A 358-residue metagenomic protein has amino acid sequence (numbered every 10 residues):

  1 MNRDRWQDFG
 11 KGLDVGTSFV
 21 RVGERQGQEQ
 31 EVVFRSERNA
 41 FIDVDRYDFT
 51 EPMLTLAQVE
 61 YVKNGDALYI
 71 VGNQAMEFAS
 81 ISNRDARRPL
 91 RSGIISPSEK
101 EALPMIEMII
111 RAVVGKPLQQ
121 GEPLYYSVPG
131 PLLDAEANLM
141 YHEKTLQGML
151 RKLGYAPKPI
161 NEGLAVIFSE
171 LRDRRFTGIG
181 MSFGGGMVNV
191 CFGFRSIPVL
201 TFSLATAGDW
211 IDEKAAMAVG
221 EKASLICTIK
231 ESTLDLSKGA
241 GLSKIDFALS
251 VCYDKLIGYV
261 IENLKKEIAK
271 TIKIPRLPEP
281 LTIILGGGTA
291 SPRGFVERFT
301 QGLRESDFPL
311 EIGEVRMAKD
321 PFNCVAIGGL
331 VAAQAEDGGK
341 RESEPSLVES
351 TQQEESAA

Functional and structural regions predicted by a protein language model:
M1-D66, I70-M181, F194-L204, G208 (+3 more regions): Nucleotide/phosphate-binding catalytic cleft detector across ATP-hydrolyzing and phosphate-transferring enzymes
N189-C191: A structural feature that tracks compact, well-ordered secondary-structure segments with a strong bias toward
A318-F322: Conserved blade-ending motifs and adjacent loop-strand segments that build the rim/top face of beta-propeller domains
